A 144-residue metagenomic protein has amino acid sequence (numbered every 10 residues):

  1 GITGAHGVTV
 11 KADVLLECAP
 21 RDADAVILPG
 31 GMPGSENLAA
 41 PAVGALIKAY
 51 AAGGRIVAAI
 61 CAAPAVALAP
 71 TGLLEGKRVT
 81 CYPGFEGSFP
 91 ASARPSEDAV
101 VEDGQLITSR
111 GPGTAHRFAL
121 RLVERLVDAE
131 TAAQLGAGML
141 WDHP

Functional and structural regions predicted by a protein language model:
G1-V57, A65-G76, E86-E97, T108-P144: Extended, subdomain-level signal for the structured scaffold at the beginning of enzyme domains
V101-L106: Beta-strand-turn-beta hairpins that frame and shape the catalytic cleft of phosphate-ester-processing enzymes
